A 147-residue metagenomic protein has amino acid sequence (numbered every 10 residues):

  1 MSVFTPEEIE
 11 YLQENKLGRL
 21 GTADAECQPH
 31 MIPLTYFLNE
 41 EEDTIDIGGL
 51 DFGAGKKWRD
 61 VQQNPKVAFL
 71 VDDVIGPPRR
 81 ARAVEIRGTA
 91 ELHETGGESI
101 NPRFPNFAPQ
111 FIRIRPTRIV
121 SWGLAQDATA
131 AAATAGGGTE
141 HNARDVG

Functional and structural regions predicted by a protein language model:
M1-R19: Short, basic/aromatic recognition patches
S2-V3, A68-G147: Charged, gly/pro-rich active-site loop segments
E8, A54-K57, I86: Amphipathic alpha-helical interface surfaces
I9-E10, F37, R59, R82 (+1 more regions): Short secondary-structure boundary/capping segments
E14-G18, I32, E41-D43, Q63-V67 (+2 more regions): A generic structural signal for short beta-strands and their flanking turns/coil linkers
K16-L50: Short beta-strand segments
F37-I75: A short mixed-secondary-structure module that forms the rim of ligand-binding clefts
